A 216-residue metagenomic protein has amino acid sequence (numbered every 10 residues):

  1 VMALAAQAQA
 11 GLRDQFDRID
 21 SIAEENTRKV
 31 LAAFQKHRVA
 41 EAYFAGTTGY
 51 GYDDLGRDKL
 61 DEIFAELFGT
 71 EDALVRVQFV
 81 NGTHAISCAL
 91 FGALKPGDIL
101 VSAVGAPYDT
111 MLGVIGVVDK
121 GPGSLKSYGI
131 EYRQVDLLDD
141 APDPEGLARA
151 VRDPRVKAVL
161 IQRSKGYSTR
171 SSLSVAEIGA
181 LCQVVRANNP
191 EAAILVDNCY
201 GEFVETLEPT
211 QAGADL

Functional and structural regions predicted by a protein language model:
M2-A6, A10-R13, V30-L31, K36 (+5 more regions): Conserved PLP-enzyme active-site core in the AAT-like
I19-V39, Y50-D61: A structural motif shared across PLP-dependent enzymes of the aminotransferase-like
G46, K59, E71-R76: Secondary-structure-rich domain cores
